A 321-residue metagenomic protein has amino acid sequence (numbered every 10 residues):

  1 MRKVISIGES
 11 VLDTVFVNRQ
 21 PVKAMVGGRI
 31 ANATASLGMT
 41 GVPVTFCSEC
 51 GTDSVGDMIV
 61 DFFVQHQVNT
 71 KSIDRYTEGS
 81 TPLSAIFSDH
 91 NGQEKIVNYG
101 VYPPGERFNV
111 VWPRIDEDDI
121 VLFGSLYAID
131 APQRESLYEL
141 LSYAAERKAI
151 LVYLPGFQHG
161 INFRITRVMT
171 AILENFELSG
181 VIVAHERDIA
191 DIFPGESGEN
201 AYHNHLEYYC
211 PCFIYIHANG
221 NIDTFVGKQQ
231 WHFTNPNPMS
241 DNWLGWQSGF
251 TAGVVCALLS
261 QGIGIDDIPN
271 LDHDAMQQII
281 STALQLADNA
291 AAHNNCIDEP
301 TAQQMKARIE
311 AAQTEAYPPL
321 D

Functional and structural regions predicted by a protein language model:
M1-V17: Positively charged, low-complexity intrinsically disordered leader regions
R2, Y143-I150, E207-C212: A short helix->loop->beta-strand "cap" motif at the edges of active sites that frequently abuts
T14-F16, Q20, V42-S125, K306-D321: Conserved N-terminal subdomain of the carbohydrate kinase-like
R19-G28, F233-G245: Short pre-catalytic strand/loop immediately N-terminal to key active-site residues, enriched for Gly-Thr
A33-P43, S88, A257-L259: Alpha-helix C-terminal capping segments
I120, Y127-N200, G220-N221: Conserved beta-alpha-beta core of the PfkB/ribokinase-like small-molecule kinase fold
V181-D191, A201-S240: Conserved phosphate-donor
P236-D321: Conserved post-catalytic alpha-helical subdomain immediately downstream of the catalytic base and nucleotide-binding
